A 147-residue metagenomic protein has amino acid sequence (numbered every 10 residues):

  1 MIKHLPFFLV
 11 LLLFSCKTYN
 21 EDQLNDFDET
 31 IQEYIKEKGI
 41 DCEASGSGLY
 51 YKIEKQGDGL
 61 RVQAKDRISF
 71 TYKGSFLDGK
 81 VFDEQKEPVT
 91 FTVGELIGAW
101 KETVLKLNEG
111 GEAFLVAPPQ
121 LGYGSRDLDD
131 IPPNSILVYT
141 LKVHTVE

Functional and structural regions predicted by a protein language model:
M1-F14: Sec-dependent bacterial lipoprotein signal peptides
L5, C16-E147: Cross-family detector of peptidyl-prolyl cis-trans isomerase
